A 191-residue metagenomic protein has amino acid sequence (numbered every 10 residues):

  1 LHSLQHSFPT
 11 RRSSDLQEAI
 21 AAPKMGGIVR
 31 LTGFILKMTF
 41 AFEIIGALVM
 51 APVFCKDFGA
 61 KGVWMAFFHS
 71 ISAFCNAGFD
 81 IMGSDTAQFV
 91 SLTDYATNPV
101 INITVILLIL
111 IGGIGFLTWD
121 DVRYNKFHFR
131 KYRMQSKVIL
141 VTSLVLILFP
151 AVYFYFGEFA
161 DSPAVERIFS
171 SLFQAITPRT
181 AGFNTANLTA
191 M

Functional and structural regions predicted by a protein language model:
H2-Q5: Low-complexity, intrinsically disordered or signal/transmembrane-proximal segments
S7-M191: Membrane-proximal intracellular helices of multi-pass ion channels
